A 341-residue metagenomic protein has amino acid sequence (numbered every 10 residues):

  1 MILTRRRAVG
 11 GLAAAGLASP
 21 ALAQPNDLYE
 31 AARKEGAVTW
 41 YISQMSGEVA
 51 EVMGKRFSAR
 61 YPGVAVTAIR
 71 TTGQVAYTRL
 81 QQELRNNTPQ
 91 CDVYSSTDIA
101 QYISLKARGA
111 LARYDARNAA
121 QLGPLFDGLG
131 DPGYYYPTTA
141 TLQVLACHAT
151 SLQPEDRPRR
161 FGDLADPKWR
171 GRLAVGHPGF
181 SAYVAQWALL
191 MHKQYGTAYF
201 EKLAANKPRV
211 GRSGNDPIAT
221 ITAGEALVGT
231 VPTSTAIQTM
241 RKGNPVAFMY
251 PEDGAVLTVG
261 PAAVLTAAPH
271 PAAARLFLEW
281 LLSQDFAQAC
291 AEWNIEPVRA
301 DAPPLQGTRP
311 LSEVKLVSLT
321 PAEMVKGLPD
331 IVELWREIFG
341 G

Functional and structural regions predicted by a protein language model:
M1-A15: N-terminal secretory signal peptides and thylakoid transit peptides that target proteins across membranes
A23-T39, D166-R170: Immediate post-signal peptide segment of exported/extracytoplasmic ligand-binding proteins
Y41-G54, V66-Q81, P89-E225: Extracytoplasmic ligand-binding site segments that recognize negatively charged/polar headgroups
A100-S104, L227-P245: A ligand-binding cleft/hinge motif common to bilobed small-molecule-binding domains
T141, F200-A204, V210-G211, K242-A268 (+2 more regions): Periplasmic-binding protein-like
V144-S151, A188-L189, T258-H270, A289-C290: A bilobed periplasmic-binding-protein/Venus flytrap-type ligand-binding module shared by bacterial periplasmic
W169-G179, L281-P304: Periplasmic-binding protein-like
P304-G341: Extracellular/periplasmic bilobal clamshell ligand-binding domains
